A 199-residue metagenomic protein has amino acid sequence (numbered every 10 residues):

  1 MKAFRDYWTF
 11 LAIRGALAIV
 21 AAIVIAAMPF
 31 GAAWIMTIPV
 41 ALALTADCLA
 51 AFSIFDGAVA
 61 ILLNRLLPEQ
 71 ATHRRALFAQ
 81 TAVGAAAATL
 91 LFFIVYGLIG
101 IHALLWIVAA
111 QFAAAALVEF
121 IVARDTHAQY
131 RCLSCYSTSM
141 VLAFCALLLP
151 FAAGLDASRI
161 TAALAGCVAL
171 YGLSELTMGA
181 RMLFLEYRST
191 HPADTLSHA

Functional and structural regions predicted by a protein language model:
M1-L67, Y187-A199: N-terminal topogenic module of multi-pass integral membrane proteins
A21-P29, A88-Y96, V141-I160: Hydrophobic alpha-helical transmembrane segments in multi-pass integral membrane proteins
I23, L62, L67-P68, F78-H102: Membrane-helix boundary elements
P39-F55, Y96-A113, A165-A169: Structural signature of hydrophobic alpha-helical transmembrane segments
L62-A76, D125-C132, A157: Membrane-interface helix-boundary motifs at transmembrane edges
A71-G84, W106, Y130-S139: Cytoplasmic-side transmembrane-helix entry/capping segments in multi-pass membrane proteins
A86-C135: Membrane-proximal helix-loop-helix units in multi-pass membrane proteins
R131-S189: Terminal transmembrane helical module of multi-pass membrane proteins
